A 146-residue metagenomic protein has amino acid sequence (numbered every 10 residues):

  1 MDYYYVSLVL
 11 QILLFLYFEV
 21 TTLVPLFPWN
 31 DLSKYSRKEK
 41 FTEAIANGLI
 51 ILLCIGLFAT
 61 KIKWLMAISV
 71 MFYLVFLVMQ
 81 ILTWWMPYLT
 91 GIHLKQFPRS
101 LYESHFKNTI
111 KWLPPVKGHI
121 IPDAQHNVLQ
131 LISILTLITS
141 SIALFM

Functional and structural regions predicted by a protein language model:
M1-S7, E39, I62-L65, H119-L129: Membrane-interface helix-boundary signature
D2-I12, I55-L77: Interfacial segments of alpha-helical transmembrane regions
D2-I50: Cytosolic-side membrane-entry/anchor segment at the start of a transmembrane helix
F18-T22, V78-H93: C-terminal TM-helix exit segments that contain a strictly Trp-centered aromatic cap at the helix terminus
R37-I45, A67-L82: Transmembrane alpha-helical segments of multi-pass membrane proteins
M86-T109: Juxtamembrane non-transmembrane "cap" segments at the membrane-aqueous interface of multi-pass membrane proteins
K107-S133: Individual transmembrane alpha-helices with interfacial aromatic-anchor signatures
I138-M146: Juxtamembrane boundary at the C-terminal end of a transmembrane helix
